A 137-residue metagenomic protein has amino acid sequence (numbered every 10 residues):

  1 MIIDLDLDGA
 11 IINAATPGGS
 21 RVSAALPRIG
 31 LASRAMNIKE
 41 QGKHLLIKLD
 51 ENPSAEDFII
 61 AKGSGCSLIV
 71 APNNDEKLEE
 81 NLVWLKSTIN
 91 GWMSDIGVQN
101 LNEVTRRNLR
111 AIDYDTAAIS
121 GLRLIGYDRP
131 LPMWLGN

Functional and structural regions predicted by a protein language model:
M1-D50, A55-E76, L124-Y127: Alpha/beta enzyme core
E79-N137: C-terminal extensions of enzymes
